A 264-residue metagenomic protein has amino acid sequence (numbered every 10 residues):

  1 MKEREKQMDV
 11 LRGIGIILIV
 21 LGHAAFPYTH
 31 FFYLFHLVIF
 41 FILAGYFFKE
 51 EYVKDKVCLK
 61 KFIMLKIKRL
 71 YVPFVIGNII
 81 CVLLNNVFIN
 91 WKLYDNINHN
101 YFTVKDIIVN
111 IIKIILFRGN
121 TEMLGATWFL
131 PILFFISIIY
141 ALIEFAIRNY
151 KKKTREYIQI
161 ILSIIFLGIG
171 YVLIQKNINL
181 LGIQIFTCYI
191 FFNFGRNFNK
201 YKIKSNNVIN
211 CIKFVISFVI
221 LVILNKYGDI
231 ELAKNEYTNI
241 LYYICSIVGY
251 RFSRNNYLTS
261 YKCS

Functional and structural regions predicted by a protein language model:
M1-L167, K176, C211: Membrane-cytosol interface segments of multi-pass membrane proteins, especially ER/Golgi lipid-handling enzymes
L34-I42, P131-S137, I183-F192, L241-Y250: Hydrophobic core segments of transmembrane alpha-helices in multi-pass, intramembrane catalytic enzymes
V38, R69-P73, G77, S163 (+4 more regions): Hydrophobic alpha-helical membrane-embedded or membrane-associated segments
F48-K56, N86, L142-K151, L173-I174 (+3 more regions): Structural signal for the C-terminal ends of transmembrane alpha-helices and the immediately following loop
F48-K66, Y71, L181-G182, I240-Y243 (+2 more regions): Cytoplasmic juxtamembrane interface segments
I147-L162, F194-I220: Hydrophobic alpha-helical segments of polytopic membrane proteins
Q159-K200: Loop-centered beta-sheet repeat module
I174, T187, I203-S264: Alpha-helical transmembrane segments and terminal signal-anchor/GPI-anchor hydrophobic tails, characterized by long
